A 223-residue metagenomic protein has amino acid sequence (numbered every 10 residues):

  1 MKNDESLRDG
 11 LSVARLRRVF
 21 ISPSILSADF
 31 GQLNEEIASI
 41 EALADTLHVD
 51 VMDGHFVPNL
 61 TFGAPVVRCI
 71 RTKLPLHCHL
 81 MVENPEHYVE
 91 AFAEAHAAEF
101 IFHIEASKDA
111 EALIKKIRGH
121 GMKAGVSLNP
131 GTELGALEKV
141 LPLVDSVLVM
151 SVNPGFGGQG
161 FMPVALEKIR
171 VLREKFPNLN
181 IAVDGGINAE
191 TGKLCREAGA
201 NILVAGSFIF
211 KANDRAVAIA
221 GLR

Functional and structural regions predicted by a protein language model:
K2-S27, N34-E35: N-terminal amphipathic alpha-helix/helix-capping segment at the start of soluble metabolic enzymes
I21-S24, L47-V49, L76-L80, F100-F102 (+4 more regions): Hydrophobic faces of well-ordered beta-strands that scaffold small-molecule active sites in alpha/beta enzyme cores
L33, D50, F92, V147 (+5 more regions): Conserved, mostly hydrophobic/aromatic
E36-I37, E86-E94, T132-P142, I187-L203: Catalytic cores of alpha/beta
V49-K116: N-terminal active-site wall of soluble small-molecule enzyme domains
D53-T61, P65, P130, A136-R170 (+2 more regions): Glycine/Thr-rich beta-alpha phosphate-binding loop at enzyme active sites
L60-C78, K116-G125, A165-A182, L222: Alpha-helix-loop-beta-strand connector modules within alpha/beta enzyme cores
F100-K108, L148-G158, A198-A218: Glycine-rich phosphate-binding active-site loops on the catalytic face of alpha/beta enzymes
